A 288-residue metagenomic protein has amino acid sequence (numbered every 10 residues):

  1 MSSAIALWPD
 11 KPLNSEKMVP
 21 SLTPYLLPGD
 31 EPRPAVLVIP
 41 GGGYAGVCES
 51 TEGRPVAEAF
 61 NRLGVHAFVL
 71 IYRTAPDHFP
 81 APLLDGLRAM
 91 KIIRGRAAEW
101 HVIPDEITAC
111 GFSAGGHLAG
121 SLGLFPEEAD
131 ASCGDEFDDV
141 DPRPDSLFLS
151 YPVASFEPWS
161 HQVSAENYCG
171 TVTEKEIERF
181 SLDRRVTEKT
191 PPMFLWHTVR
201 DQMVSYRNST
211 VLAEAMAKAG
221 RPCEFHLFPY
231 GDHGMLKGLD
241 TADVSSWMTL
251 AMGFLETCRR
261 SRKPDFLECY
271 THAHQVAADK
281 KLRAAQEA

Functional and structural regions predicted by a protein language model:
M1-D30, P158, Q162: N-terminal cap/lid segment of alpha/beta-hydrolase-fold proteins
D10-P12, P152-R185, P191: Mobile cap/lid helix-loop segments that gate and shape the active-site cleft of serine hydrolases
T23, Y206, T210-A288: C-terminal catalytic histidine-bearing segment of alpha/beta-hydrolase fold enzymes
R33-G41: Short beta-strand element of the alpha/beta-hydrolase
P40-A45, V199: Active-site glycine-rich loops that stabilize anionic/oxyanionic intermediates across multiple enzyme folds
C48-S50, P55, F68-P104, G238-S246: Catalytic nucleophile-loop/oxyanion-hole region of alpha/beta-hydrolase and closely related hydrolase-like folds
R88-H161, I177: Primarily recognizes the serine-hydrolase "nucleophile elbow" in alpha/beta-hydrolase and SGNH/GDSL folds
L195-H197, D201: Short beta-strand/loop motif that positions the catalytic acidic residue of the alpha/beta-hydrolase fold
